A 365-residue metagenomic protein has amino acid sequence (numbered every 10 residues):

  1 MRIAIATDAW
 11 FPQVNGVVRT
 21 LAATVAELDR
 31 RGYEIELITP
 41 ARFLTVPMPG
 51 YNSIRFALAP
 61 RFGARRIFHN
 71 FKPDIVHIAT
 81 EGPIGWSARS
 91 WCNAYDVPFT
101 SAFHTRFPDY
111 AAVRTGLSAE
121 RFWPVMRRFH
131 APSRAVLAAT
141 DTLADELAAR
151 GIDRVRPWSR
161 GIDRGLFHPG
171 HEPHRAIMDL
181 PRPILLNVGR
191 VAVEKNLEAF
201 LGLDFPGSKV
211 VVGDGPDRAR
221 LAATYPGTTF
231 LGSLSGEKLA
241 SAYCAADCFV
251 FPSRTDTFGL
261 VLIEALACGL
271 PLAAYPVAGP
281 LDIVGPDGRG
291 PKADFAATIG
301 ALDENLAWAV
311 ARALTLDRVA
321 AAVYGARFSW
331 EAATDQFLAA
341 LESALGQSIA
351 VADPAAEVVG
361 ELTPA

Functional and structural regions predicted by a protein language model:
F68, H130, S241-A246, F337: Short alpha-helical donor nucleotide-sugar binding micro-motif in glycosyltransferases
P98-T100, D109-R128: Nucleotide-sugar donor phosphate/pyrophosphate-binding loop at the beta->alpha transition of glycosyltransferases
P124-E172: Donor nucleotide-sugar binding/catalytic pocket of nucleotide-sugar-dependent glycosyltransferases
P173, R312-A350: A charged, aromatic-enriched C-terminal amphipathic alpha-helix characteristic of glycosyltransferases across folds
A176-V210: Conserved donor-binding/catalytic core segment of Leloir-type glycosyltransferases
R218-K238: Nucleotide-activated donor-binding/catalytic signature segment of Leloir-type glycosyltransferases, i.e., the conserved
R254: Aromatic "clamp/platform" in nucleotide-sugar-dependent glycosyltransferases that forms part of the donor/acceptor
P271-P276, L281-G285, K292: Short hydrophobic beta-strand element within catalytic cores of glycosyltransferases and related nucleotide-activated
